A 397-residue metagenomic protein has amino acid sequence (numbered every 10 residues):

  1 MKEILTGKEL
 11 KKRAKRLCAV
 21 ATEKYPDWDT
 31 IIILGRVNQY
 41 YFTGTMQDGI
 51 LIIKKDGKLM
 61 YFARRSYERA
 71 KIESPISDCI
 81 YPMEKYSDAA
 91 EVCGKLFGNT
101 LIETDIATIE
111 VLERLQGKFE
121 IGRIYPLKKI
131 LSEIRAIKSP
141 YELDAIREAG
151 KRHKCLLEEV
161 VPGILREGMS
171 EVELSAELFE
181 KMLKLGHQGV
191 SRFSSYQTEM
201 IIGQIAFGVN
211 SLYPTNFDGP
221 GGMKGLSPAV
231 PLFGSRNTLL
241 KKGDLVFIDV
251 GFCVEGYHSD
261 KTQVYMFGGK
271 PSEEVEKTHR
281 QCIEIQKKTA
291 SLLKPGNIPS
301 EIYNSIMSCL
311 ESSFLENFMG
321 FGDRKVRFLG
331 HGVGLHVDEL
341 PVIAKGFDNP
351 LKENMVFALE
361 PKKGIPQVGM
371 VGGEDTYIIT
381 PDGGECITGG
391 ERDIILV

Functional and structural regions predicted by a protein language model:
M1-V397: Active-site neighborhoods and metal-handling regions in enzymes and metal-associated proteins
